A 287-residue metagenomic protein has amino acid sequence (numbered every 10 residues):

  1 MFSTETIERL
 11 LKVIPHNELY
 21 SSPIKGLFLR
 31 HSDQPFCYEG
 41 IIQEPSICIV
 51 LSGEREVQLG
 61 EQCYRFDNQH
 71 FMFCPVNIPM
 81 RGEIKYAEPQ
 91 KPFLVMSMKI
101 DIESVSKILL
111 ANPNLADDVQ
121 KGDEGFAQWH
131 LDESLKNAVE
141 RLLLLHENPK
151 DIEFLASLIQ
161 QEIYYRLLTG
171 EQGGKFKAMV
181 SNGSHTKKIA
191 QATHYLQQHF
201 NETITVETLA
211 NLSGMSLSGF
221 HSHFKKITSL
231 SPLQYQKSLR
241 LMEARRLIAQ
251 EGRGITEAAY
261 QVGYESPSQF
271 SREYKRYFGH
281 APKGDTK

Functional and structural regions predicted by a protein language model:
M1-P23, F36, V119-D123, L145: A short, N-terminal "cap"/entry segment at the start of jelly-roll beta-barrel domains of the cupin/DSBH fold
L19-D117: N-terminal regulatory/effector-sensing and dimerization cores that precede helix-turn-helix DNA-binding domains
S46-I49, S104, S134, A138 (+1 more regions): Amphipathic, well-ordered alpha-helical segments in soluble domains
Q69, F220-F224, Q269-F270, Y274: Short hydrophobic/aromatic patch on the recognition helix
G82, I108, R166, Y235 (+1 more regions): Residues that scaffold the ATP/ADP-binding catalytic core of kinase and kinase-like folds
P113-L143, A259-G263, F270, Y277 (+1 more regions): A generic hydrophobic-segment detector
D117-E133, L145-E202, E207-S213, K226-Q234 (+1 more regions): Short, Lys/Arg-enriched, Trp-marked, Pro/Gly-tolerant hinge/linker segments that flank
T193-Q198, E202-M215, K225-S268, H280 (+1 more regions): Terminal helix-turn-helix DNA-binding modules in bacterial transcription factors
